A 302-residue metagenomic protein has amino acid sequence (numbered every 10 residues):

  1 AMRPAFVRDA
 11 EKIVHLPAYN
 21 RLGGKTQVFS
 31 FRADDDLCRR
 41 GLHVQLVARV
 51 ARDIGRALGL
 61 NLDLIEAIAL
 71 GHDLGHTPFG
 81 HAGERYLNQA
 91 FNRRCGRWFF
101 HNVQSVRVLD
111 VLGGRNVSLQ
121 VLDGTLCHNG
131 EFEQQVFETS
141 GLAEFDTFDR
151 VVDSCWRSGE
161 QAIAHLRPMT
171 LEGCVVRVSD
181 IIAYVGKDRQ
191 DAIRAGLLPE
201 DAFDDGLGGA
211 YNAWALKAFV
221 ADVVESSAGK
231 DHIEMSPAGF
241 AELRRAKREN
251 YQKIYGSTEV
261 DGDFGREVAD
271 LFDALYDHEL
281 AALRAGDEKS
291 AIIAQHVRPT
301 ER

Functional and structural regions predicted by a protein language model:
A1-G41, L46-I54, N61-L62, G83 (+3 more regions): Histidine-centered, transition-metal-coordinating active-site segments
V14, G59, G75-P78: Short coil/turn residues that cap or connect secondary-structure elements
A67-I68: Active-site alpha-helix of zinc metalloproteases
G71-F79, A183: Short active-site segment of divalent metal-dependent hydrolases/proteases that encodes the spacing between
G80-R93: A glycine- and small-aliphatic-rich helix-loop capping segment at beta-alpha/alpha-beta transitions that lines
